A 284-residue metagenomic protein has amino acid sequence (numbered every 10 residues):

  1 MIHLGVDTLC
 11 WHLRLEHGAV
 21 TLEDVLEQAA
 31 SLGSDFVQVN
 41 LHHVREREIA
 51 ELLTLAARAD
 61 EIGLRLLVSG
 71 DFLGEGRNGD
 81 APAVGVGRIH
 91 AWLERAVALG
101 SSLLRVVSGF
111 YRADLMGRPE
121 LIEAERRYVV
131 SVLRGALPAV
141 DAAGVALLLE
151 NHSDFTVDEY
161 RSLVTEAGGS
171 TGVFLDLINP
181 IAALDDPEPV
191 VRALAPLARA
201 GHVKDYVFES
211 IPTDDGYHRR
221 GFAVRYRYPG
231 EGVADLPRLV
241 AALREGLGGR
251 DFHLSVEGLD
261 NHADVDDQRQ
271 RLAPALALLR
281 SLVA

Functional and structural regions predicted by a protein language model:
M1-A98, L272-A284: N-terminal pre-domain/capping segments
M1-C10, A19-A30, V157-F174, I181-A284: Histidine-acidic metal/acid-base catalytic patches
L13-G18, V39-E51, L73-G85, D114 (+5 more regions): Acidic-and-aromatic substrate-binding clefts and catalytic sites of carbohydrate-active enzymes
A19, E23, I49, L53 (+7 more regions): Non-membrane alpha-helical structural segments and their capping/turn regions in soluble enzymes
S31-G33, A98-G100, V132-L147, R238-R250 (+1 more regions): A structural motif corresponding to the C-terminal end of an alpha-helix and its immediate exit/capping segment
Q38, L67-V68, R105, R199-H202 (+1 more regions): Conserved beta-strand positions in the central sheet of alpha/beta enzyme cores
D60-L66, N78-G172: Active-site acidic/histidine proton-transfer and metal-coordination neighborhood in alpha/beta enzyme cores
S69, E150, F174-D176, V203: Generic beta-sheet signal
